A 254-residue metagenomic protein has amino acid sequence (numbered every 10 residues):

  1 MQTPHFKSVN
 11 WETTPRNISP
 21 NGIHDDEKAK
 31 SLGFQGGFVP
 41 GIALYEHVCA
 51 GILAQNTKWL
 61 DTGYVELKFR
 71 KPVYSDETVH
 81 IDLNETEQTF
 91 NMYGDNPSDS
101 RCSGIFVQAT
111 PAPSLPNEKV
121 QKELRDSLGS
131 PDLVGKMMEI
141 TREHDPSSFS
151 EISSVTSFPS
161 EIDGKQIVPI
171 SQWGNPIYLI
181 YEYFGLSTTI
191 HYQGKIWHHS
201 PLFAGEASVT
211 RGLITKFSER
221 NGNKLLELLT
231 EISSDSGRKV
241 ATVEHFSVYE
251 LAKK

Functional and structural regions predicted by a protein language model:
M1-N10, Y64, K71-V134, H198-K254: HotDog/MaoC-like acyl-thioester-processing domains
M1-T62, A112-Q193, A252-K254: Hot-dog-fold acyl-thioester-processing enzymes
F69-K71, Q193: Contiguous, well-folded functional domains in the mature portion of proteins
